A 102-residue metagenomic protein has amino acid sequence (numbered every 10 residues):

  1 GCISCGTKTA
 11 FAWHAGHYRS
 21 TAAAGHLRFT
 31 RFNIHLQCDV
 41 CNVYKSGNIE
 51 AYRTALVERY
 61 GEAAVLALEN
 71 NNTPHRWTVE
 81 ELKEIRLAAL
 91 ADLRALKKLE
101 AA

Functional and structural regions predicted by a protein language model:
G1, A12-A22, S46-A55, D92: Phosphate-binding glycine-rich loops and adjacent basic patches that engage nucleotide phosphates, nucleic-acid
I3-L36: Histidine-centered nuclease catalytic patch
T7-A10, N33-Y60: Short Cys/His-centered divalent metal-binding micro-motifs
T21-A24, V40-V43, P74: General structural signal for alpha-helix termini and helix-helix connectors
S46-A102: A detector for short metal-coordination/catalytic motifs
